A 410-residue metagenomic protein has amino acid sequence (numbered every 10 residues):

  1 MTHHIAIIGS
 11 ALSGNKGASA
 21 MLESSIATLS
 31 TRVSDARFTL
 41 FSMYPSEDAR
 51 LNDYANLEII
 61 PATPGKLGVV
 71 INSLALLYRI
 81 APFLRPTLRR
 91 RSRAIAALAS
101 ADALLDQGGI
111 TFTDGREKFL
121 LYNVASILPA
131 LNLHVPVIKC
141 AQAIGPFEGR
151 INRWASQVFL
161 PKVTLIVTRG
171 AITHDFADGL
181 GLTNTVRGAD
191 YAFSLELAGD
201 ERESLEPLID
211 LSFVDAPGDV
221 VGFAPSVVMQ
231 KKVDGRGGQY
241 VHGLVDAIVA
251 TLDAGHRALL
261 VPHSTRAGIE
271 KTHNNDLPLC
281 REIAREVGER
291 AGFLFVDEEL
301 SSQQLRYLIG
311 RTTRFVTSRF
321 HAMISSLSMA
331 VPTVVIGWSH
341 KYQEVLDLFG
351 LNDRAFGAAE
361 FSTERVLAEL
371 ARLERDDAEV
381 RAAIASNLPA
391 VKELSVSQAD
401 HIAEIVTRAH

Functional and structural regions predicted by a protein language model:
M1-H410: Active-site anion-handling motifs in enzyme catalytic cores
